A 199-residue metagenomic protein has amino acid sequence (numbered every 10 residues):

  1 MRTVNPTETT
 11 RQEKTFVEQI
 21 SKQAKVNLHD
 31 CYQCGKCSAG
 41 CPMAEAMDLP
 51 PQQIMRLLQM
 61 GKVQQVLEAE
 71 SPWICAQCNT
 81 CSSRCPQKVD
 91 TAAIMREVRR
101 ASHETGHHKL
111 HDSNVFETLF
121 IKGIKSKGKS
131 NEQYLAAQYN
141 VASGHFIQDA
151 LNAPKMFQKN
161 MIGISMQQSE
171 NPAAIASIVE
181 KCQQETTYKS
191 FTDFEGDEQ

Functional and structural regions predicted by a protein language model:
M1-D30, K36-G40, A44-R56, V63 (+1 more regions): Non-ligating segments of multi-cofactor redox enzymes
C31-C37, C41, C75-C81, C85: Short cysteine clusters
R56, M60, W73-A76: Contiguous, well-ordered alpha-helical segments that form the cores/surfaces of helical PPI scaffolds
Q64-P72: Short linker/helix segments within small regulatory modules
